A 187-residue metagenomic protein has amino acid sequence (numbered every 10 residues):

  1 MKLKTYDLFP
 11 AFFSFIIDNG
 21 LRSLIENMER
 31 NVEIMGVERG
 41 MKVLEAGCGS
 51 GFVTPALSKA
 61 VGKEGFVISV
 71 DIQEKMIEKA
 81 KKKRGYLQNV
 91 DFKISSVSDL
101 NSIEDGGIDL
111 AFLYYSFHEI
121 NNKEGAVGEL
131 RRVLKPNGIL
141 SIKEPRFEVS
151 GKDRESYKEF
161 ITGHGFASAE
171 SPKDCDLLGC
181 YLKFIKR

Functional and structural regions predicted by a protein language model:
K4-I25: Class I SAM-dependent methyltransferase Rossmann-like catalytic core, especially the SAM/SAH-binding loop
R22-M41: Conserved alpha-helix/loop element of class I SAM-dependent methyltransferases that forms part of the SAM/SAH-binding
L44-A46, S50-D99: Class I SAM-dependent methyltransferase SAM/SAH-binding core
S98-A111: A short acidic, Gly/Pro-enriched loop at the edge of an enzyme's catalytic core that lines a small-molecule cofactor
D109-N121: A short SAM/SAH-binding and catalytic strip from SAM-dependent methyltransferases
E124-P136: A short glycine-rich, Lys/Arg-flanked "PGG" loop and its adjoining helix->strand segment in the class I
N137-E144: Conserved beta-strand signature within the Rossmann-like core of class I S-adenosyl-L-methionine
H164-G165, D174-R187: Core SAM-dependent methyltransferase catalytic element
